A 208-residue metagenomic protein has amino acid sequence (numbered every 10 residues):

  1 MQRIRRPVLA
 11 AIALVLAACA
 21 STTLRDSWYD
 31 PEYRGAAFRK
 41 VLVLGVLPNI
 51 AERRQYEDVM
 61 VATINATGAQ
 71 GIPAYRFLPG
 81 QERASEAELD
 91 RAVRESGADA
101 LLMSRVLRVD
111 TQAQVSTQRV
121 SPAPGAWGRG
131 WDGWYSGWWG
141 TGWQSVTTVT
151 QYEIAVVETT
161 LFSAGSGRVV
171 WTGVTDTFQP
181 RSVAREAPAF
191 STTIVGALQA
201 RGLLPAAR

Functional and structural regions predicted by a protein language model:
M1-L9: Bacterial N-terminal signal peptides that target proteins for export
Q2, S27-D30, A87-L89: A generic local structural motif
V15-A18: C-terminal motif of bacterial Sec signal peptides marking the signal peptidase cleavage site
A20-K40, P48, G140-R208: C-terminal/domain-edge helix-coil "capping" segments
K40-Q114: N-terminal segment of the mature soluble domain
S85-L161: Surface-exposed short loop/turn segments
